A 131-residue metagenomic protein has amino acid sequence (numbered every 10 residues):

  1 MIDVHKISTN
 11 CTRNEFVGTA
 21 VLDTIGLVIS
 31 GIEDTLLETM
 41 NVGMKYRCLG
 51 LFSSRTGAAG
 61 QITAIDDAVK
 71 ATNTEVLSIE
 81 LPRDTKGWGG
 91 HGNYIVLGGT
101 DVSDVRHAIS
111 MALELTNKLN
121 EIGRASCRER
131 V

Functional and structural regions predicted by a protein language model:
M1-G43, L119-I122: N-terminal charge/polar-biased segments
K45-R55: Short glycine-/aliphatic-rich beta-strand segments at the starts of folded cytosolic domains
G50, T85-V102: Short basic, glycine-rich beta-strand/loop surfaces that mediate nucleic-acid
A59-T63, V102-A108: Short, conserved charged micro-motifs
G60-V76: Short amphipathic alpha-helix segments
A71-N73, A112-N120: A common structural junction motif
E121-V131: Residue-level detector of conserved catalytic or cofactor/ligand-binding positions in enzyme active sites
